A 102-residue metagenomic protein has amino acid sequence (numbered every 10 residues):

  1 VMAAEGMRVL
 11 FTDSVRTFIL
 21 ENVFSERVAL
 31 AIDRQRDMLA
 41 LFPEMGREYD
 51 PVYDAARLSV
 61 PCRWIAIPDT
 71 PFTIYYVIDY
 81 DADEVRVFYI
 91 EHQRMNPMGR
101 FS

Functional and structural regions predicted by a protein language model:
V1-D69, Y80-V85, M95-S102: Basic, Lys/Arg-enriched alpha-helical interface segments
T70, I90: Short, loop-centered acidic/histidine patches that primarily coordinate divalent metals
I74, V85-V87: C-terminal edge-of-domain segments
